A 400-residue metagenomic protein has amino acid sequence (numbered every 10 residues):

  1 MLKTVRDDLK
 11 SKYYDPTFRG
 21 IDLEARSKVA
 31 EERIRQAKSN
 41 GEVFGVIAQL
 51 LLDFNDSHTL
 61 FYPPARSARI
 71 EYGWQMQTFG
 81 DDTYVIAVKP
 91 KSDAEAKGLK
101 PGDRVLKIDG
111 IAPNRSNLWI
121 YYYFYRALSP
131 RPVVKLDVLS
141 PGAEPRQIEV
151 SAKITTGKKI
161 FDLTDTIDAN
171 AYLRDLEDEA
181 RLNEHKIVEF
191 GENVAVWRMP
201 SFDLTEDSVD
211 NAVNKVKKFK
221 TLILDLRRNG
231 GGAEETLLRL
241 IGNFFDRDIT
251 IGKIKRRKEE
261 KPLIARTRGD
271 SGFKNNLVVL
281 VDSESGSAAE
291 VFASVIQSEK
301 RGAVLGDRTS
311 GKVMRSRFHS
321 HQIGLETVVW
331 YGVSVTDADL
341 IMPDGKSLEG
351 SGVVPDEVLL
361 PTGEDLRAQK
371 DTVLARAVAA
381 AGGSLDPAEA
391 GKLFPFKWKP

Functional and structural regions predicted by a protein language model:
M1-F18: Mature N-terminal segment immediately following signal peptide/propeptide cleavage in secreted/periplasmic
T17-T83, V133, E144-I187, L385-P400: Extended, small/polar residue-biased N-terminal targeting/export presequences and adjacent propeptide/linker tracts
R66-K107, I111-R115, L204: PDZ/PDZ-like domain segments forming the peptide/carboxylate-binding groove, activating on the N-terminal beta-strands
D93, R104-K107, V133, T221 (+1 more regions): Residue-level marker of beta-strand positions
I111-Y122, R146: Short, Lys/Arg- and Gly-enriched loop/turn segments at beta-strand edges
W119-P132: Short, compositionally biased
R131-P132, D137-E326: Cleft-lining beta-strand/loop regions that shape enzyme active-site pockets
D356-K397: Low-complexity, Gly/Ser/Thr/Pro-rich intrinsically disordered linker/tail segments
